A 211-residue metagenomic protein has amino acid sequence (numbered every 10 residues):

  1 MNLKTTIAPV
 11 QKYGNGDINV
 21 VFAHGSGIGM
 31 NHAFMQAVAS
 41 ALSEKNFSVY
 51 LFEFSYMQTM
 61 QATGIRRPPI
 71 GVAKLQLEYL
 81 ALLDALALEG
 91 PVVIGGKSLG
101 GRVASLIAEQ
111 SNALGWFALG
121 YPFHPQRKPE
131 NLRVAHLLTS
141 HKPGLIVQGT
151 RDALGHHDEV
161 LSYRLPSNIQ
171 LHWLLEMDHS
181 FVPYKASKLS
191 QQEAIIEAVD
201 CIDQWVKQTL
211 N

Functional and structural regions predicted by a protein language model:
N2-G90, F181-K185: Serine-hydrolase catalytic machinery in alpha/beta-hydrolase-like enzymes
I94-G96, L119: Short beta-strand immediately N-terminal to the catalytic nucleophile in serine-hydrolase-like folds
G96-G100, A104: Gly/Ala-rich beta-loop-alpha elbow adjacent to hydrolase catalytic centers
V103-I107, R127: Hydrolases whose catalytic domains are alpha/beta-hydrolase-1, hotdog thioesterase, or metallo-beta-lactamase-like
N112-H124: A conserved short beta-strand
S140-H141, I146-Q148, D152: Short beta-strand/loop motif that positions the catalytic acidic residue of the alpha/beta-hydrolase fold
A153-D158: Conserved alpha/beta-hydrolase "acid-adjacent" motif
M177-E193: Catalytic histidine-centered segment of alpha/beta-hydrolase-like enzymes
